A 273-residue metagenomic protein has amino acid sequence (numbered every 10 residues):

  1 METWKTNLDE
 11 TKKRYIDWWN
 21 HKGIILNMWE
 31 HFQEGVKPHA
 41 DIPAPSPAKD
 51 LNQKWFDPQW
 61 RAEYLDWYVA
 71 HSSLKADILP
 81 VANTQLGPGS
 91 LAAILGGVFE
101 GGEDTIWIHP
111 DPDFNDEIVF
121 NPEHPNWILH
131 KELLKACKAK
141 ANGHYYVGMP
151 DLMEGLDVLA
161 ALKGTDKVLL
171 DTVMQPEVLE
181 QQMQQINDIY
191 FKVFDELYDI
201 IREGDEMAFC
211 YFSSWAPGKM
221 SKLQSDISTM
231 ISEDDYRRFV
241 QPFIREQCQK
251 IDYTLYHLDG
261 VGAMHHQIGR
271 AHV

Functional and structural regions predicted by a protein language model:
M1-L51, A62-E63, Y68, S72-T84 (+1 more regions): Active-site loop segments of alpha/beta catalytic cores
V81-D116: A contiguous, low-structure linker/loop signature
